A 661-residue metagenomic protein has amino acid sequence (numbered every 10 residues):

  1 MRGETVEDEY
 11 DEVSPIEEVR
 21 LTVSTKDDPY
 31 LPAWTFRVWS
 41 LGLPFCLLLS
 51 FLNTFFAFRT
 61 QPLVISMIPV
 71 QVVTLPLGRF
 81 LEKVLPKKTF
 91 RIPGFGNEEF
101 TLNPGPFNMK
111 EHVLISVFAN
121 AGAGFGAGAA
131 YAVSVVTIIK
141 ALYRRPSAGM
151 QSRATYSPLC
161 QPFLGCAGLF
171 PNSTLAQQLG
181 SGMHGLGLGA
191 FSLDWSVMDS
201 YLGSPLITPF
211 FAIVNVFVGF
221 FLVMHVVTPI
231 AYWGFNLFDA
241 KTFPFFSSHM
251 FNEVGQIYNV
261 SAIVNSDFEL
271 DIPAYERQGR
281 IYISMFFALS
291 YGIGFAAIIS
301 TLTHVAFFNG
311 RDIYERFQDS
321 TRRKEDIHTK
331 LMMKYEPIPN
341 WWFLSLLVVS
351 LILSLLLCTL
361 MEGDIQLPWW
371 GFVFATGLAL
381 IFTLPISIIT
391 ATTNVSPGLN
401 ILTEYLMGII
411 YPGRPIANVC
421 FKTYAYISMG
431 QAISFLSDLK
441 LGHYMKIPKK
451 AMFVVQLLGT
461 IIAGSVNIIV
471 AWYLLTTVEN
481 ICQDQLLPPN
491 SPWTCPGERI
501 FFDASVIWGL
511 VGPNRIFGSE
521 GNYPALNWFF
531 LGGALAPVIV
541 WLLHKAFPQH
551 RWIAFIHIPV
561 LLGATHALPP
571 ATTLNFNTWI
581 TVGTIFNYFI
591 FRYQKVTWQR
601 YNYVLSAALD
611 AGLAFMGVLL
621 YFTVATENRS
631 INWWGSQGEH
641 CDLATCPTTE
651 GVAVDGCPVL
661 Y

Functional and structural regions predicted by a protein language model:
M1-Y661: Alpha-helical multipass membrane-protein architecture
